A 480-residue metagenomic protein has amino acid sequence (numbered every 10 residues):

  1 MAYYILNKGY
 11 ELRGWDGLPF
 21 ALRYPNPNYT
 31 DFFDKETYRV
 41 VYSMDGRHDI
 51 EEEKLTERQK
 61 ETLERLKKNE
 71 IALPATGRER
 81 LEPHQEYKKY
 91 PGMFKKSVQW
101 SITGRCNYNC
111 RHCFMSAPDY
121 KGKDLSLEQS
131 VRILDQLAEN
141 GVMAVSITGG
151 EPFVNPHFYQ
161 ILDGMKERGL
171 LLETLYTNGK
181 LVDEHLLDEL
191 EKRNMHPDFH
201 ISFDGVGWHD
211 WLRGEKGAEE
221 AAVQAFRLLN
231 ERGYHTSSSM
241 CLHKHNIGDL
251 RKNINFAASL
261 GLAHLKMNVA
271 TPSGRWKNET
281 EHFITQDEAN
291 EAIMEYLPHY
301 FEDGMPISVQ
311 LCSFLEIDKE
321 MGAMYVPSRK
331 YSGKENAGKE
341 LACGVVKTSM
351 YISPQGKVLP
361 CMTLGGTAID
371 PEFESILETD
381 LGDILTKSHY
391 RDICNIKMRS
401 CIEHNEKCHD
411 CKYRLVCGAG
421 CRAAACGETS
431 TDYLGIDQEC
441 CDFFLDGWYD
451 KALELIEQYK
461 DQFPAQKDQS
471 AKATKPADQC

Functional and structural regions predicted by a protein language model:
E11-F32, K60-Q99, D478-C480: N-terminal [4Fe-4S]-dependent radical SAM core
V40, M44-L55: Short acidic, hydrophobic short linear motifs in intrinsically disordered regions
P91-E128: Canonical Radical SAM [4Fe-4S] cluster-binding loop centered on the CxxxCxxC motif and its immediate flanking residues
Q99, L127-T148, N155-T285: Radical SAM/AdoMet-radical enzyme domain recognition
R105-M115, P360-T363, N405-A424: Local cysteine-cluster metal-coordination motifs and their immediate loop/turn environment, predominantly Fe-S cluster
L134-G150, G435-C480: Short Fe-S-cluster ligation motifs
D287-S332, K357-V358, T363-D410, E457: C-terminal accessory region of radical SAM enzymes
C343-K347: Short, small/polar residue-rich loop motifs at catalytic or cofactor-binding pockets
